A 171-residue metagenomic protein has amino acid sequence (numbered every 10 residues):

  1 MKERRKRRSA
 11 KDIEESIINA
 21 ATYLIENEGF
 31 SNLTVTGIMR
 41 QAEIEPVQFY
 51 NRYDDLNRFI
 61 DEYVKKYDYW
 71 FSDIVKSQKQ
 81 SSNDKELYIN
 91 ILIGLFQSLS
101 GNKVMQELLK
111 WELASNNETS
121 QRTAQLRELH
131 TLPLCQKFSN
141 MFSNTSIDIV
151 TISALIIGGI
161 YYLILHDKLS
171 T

Functional and structural regions predicted by a protein language model:
M1-D12: N-terminal intrinsically disordered/low-complexity leader segments
A10-A21, I38, Y63-F71: Generic hydrophobic, amphipathic alpha-helix propensity
S16, L24-R58, E62: Helix-turn-helix
E62, K76-G101, N144-S153: Hydrophobic alpha-helical connector segments
D68-K79, I164-T171: Short, flexible, glycine-rich and Lys/Arg-enriched loop motifs at helix boundaries that contact anionic partners
F71-S77, N117-S143, V150-T151: Amphipathic alpha-helical packing segments from all-alpha helical-bundle domains
Q97-Q121, D167-S170: Amphipathic alpha-helical segments used for helix-helix packing
F138-T171: Hydrophobic/aromatic-rich alpha-helical bundle segments in the mid-to-C-terminal region
